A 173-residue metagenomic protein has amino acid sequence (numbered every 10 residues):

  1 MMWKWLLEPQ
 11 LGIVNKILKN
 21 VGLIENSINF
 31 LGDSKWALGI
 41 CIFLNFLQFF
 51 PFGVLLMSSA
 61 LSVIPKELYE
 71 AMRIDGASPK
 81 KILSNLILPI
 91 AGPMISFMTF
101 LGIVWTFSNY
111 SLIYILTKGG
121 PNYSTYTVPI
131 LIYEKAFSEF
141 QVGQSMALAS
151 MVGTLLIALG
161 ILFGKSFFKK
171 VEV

Functional and structural regions predicted by a protein language model:
M1-V173: A structural signal for multi-pass alpha-helical bundles of membrane permease subunits that mediate small-molecule
